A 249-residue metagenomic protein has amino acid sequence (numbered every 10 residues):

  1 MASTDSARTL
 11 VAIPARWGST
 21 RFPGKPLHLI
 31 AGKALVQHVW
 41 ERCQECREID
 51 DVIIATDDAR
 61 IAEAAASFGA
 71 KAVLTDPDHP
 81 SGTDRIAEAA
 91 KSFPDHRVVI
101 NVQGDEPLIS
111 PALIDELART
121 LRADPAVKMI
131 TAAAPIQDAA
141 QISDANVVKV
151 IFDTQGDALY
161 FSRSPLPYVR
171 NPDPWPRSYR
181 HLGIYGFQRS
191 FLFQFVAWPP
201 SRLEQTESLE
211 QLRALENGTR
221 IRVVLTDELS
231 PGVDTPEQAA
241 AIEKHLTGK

Functional and structural regions predicted by a protein language model:
A2-T4, P176-K249: Conserved alpha/beta core of the MobA/IspD/sugar-nucleotide pyrophosphorylase nucleotidyltransferase superfamily
S3-A55: N-terminal glycine-rich phosphate-binding loop and ensuing alpha1 helix
V11, V52-I54, V99, M129-I130 (+2 more regions): Hydrophobic/aromatic residues located in beta-strands of well-ordered beta-sheets within soluble catalytic
I49, D95-H96, D124-V127, T219: Short, high-confidence coil segments that cap the C-terminus of an alpha-helix and link into the following beta-strand
I53, A59-R119: Short phosphate-binding loop-to-helix
I109-S201: Conserved core of the sugar-phosphate nucleotidyltransferase
